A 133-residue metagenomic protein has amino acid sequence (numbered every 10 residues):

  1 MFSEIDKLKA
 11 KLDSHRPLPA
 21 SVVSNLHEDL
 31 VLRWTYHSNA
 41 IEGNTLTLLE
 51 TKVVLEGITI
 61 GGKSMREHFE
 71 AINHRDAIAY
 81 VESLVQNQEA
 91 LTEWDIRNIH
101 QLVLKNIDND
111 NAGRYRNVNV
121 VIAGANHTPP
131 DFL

Functional and structural regions predicted by a protein language model:
M1-L133: FIC/Doc superfamily catalytic core
